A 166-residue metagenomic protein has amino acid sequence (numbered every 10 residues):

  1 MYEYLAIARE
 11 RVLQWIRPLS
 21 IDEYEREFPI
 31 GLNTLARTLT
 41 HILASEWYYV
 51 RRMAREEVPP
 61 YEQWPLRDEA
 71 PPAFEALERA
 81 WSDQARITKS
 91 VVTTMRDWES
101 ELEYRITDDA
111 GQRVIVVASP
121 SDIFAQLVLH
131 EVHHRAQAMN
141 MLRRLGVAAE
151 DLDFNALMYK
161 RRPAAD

Functional and structural regions predicted by a protein language model:
Y2-Q14, I21-L66, D109-D166: Short, contiguous alpha-helical
R11, W15, D83, I87-V91 (+1 more regions): Solvent-exposed, charged/polar functional surfaces in cytosolic regulatory/catalytic domains
P18-S20, M95: Short secondary-structure junctions
E56-S100: Helix-adjacent hinge/juxtasegments
D97-G111: Carboxylate-rich helix-loop segments that flank metal/cofactor sites and access channels in metalloenzymes
